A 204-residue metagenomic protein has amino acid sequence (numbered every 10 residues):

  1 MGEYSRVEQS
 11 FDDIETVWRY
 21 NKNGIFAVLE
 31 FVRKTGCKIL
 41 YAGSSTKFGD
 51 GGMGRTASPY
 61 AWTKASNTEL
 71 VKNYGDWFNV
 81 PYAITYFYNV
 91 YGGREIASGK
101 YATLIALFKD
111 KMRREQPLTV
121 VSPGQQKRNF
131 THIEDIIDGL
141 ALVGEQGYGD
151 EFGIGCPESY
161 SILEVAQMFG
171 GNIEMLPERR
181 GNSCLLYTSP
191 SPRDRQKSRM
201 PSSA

Functional and structural regions predicted by a protein language model:
M1-V90, E134, L140, G144 (+1 more regions): N-terminal Rossmann-like NAD(P)+-binding domain of SDR-like oxidoreductases, especially those catalyzing
S66-Y74, L104, F108, V165 (+1 more regions): Hydrophobic alpha-helix immediately C-terminal to the catalytic Tyr-X-X-X-Lys motif of short-chain
F78, A106-V120, G170-P177: A short C-terminal helix-loop "cap" of Rossmann-like NAD(P)-dependent dehydrogenase/epimerase domains
I84-F87, Y101-A106, G124, N129-I137 (+1 more regions): Conserved loop-to-helix N-cap of the C-terminal "lid" that shapes the substrate pocket in Rossmann-like
V90-R94, V120-F130, F152-Y160, E178-S183: Glycine-rich Rossmann NAD(P)(H)-binding loop
A106-L118, F130-F152: Alpha-helical substrate-binding/gating segment
I137-G181: Mid/C-terminal beta-alpha module of Rossmann-like enzyme folds, strongest in SDR-family dehydrogenases/epimerases
Y187-D194: Conserved small/polar residues in nucleotide/adenosyl-binding loops
